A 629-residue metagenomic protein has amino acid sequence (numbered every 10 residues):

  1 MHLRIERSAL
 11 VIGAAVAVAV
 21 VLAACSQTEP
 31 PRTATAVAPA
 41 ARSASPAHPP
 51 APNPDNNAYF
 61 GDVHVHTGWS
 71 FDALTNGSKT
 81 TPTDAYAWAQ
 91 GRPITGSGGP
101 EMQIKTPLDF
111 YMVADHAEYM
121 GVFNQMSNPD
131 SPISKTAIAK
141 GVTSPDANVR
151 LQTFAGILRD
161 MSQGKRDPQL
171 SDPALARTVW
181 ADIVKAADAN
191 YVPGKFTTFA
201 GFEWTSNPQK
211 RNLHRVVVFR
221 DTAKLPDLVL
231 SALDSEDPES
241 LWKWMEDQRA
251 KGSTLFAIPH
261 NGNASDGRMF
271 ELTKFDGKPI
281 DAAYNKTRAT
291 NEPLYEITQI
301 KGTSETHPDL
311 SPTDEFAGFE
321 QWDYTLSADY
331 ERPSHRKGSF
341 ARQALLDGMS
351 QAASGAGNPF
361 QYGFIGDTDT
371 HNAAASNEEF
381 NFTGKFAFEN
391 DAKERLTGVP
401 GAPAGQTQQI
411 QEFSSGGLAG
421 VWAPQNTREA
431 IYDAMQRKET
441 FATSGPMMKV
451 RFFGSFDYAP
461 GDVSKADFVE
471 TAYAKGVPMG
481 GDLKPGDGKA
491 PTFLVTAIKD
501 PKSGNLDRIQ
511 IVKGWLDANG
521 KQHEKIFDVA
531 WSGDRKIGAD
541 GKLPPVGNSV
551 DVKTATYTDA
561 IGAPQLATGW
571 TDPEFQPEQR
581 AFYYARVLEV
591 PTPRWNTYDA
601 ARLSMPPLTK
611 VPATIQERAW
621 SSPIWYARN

Functional and structural regions predicted by a protein language model:
H2-G13: Bacterial N-terminal signal peptides that target proteins for export
G13-A23: Bacterial N-terminal signal peptides
A23-P82, Y86-A89, P93-G141, Q169-D172 (+5 more regions): C-terminal functional module detector
P132-R166: Aromatic- and acidic-residue-enriched carbohydrate-binding clefts of CAZyme catalytic domains
V218-R220: Long, charge-dense tracts
A223, L233-E236: Conserved, charged catalytic cores of large soluble enzymes
V229, S240: Acidic, metal/ion-coordinating pockets
